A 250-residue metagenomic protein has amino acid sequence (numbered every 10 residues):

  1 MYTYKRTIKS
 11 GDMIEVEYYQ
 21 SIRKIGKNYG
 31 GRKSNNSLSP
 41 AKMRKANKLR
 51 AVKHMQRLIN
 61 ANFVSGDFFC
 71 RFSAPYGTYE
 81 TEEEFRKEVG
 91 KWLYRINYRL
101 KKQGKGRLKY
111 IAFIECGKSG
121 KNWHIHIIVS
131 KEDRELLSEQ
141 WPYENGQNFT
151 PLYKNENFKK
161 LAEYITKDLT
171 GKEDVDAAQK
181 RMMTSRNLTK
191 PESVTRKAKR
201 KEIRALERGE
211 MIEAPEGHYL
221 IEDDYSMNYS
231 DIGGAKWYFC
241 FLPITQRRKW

Functional and structural regions predicted by a protein language model:
M1-K121, K131-W250: Right-hand nucleic-acid polymerase module
